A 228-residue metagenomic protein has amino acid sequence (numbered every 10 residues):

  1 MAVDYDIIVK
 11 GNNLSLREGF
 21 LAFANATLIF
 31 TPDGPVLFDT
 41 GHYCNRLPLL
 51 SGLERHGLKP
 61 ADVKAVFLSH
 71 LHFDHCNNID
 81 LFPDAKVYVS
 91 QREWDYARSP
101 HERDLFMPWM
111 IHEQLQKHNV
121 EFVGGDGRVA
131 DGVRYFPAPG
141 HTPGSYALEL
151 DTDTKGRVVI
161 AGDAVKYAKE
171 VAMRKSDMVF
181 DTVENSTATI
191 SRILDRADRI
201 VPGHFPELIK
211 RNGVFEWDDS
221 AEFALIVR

Functional and structural regions predicted by a protein language model:
M1-D33, A188-R196, K210-D219, A224-R228: Zn-dependent metallo-beta-lactamase
D4-G11, V36-D39, V133-P139, V159-G162: Active-site-proximal beta-strand elements of phosphoester/diester hydrolases
I7-K10, A26-F30, G124-D153: Core dinuclear metal-dependent hydrolase active-site scaffold
K10-N12, T40-Y43, L71, R92-E93 (+3 more regions): Active-site metal-binding loops of divalent metal-dependent hydrolases
G34-V36, D62-A65, R157-I160, R199: Structural motif
G41-Q116: Active-site HxH/HxHxD metal-binding segment of metal-dependent hydrolases
Q91-P137, M178-D198: Metallo-beta-lactamase
G127, P137, P143-D218: Metallo-beta-lactamase
